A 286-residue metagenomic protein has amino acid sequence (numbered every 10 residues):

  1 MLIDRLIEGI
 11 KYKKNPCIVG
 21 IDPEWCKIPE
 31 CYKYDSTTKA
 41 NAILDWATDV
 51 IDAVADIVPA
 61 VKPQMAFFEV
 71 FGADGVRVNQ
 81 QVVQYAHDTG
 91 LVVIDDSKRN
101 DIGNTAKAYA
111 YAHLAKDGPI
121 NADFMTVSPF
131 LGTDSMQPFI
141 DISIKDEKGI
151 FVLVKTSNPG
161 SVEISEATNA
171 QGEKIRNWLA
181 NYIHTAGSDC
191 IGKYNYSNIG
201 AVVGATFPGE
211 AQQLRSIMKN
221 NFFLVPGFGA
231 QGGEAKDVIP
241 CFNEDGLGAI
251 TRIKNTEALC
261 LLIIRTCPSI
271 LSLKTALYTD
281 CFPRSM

Functional and structural regions predicted by a protein language model:
M1-P63, F68-Q81, H87-D88, V92-I94: Conserved N-terminal beta1-alpha1 strand-loop-helix module at the mouth
K13-C17, I57-P59, T89-L91, N121-D123 (+4 more regions): Short, well-ordered coil/turn segments that N-cap beta-strands
V19, V61, D96, M125 (+2 more regions): Conserved, mostly hydrophobic/aromatic
I51-I57, V83-D88, I140-D146, R215 (+1 more regions): Acidic (Asp/Glu)-rich catalytic clusters
F71-Y85, I102-A106, L131-I144, T206-L214 (+1 more regions): Active-site-adjacent beta->alpha loops and helix N-cap segments on the catalytic face of soluble alpha/beta enzymes
S97, D101-G200: Conserved anion-binding
A201, A205-T251: A C-terminal functional module that forms or caps the active site or interfaces directly with catalytic machinery
C260-S285: Low-acidity, Ser/Thr- and Arg-rich intrinsically disordered low-complexity segments
